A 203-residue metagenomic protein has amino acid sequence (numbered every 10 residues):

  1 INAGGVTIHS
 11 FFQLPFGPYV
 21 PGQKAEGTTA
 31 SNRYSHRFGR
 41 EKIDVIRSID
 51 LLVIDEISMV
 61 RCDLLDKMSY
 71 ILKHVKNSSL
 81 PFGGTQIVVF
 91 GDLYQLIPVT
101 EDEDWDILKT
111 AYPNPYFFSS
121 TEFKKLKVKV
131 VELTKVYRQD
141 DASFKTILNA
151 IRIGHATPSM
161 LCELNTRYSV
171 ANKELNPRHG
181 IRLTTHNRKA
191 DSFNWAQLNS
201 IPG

Functional and structural regions predicted by a protein language model:
I1-G203: Conserved ATP-binding/catalytic motifs of P-loop helicase motor domains
